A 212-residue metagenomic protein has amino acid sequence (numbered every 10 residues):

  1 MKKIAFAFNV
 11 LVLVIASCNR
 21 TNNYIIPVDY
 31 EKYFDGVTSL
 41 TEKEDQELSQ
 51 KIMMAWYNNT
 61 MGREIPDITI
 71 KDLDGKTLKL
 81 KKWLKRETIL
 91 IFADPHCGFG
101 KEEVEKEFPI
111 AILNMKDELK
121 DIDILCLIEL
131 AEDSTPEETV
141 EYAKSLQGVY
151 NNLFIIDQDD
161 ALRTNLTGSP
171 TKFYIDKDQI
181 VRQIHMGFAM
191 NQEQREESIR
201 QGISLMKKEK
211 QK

Functional and structural regions predicted by a protein language model:
M1-I4: Positively charged n-region of N-terminal signal peptides that target proteins for export
I15-S17: C-terminal motif of bacterial Sec signal peptides marking the signal peptidase cleavage site
T21-D67: N-proximal helix/coil linker or "cap" segments that precede and/or mark the start of modular domains
L78-F108: Short active-site neighborhood of thiol/selenol oxidoreductases, capturing the structured segment around
K85-T88, L119-I124, Y150-N151, K177: Loop/turn elements at helix/coil->beta-strand transitions in domains of secreted/extracellular proteins
K101-Q147, Q158-R163: Structural microenvironment flanking redox-active thiols in thiol-disulfide oxidoreductases
G148-V149, I156-G202: Thiol/disulfide oxidoreductase modules built on the thioredoxin-like
